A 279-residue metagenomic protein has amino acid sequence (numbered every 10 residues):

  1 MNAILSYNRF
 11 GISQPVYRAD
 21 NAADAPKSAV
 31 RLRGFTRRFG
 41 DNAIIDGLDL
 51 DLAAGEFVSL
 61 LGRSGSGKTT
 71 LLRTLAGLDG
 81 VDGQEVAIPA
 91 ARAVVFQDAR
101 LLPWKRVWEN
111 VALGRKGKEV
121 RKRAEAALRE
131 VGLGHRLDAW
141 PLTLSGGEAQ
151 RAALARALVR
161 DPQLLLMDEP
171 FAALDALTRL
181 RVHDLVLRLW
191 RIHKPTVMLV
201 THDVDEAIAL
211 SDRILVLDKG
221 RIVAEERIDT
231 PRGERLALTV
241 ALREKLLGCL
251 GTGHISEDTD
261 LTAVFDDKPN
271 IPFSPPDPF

Functional and structural regions predicted by a protein language model:
V30, I45-G47: Conserved structural motif at the start of ABC-family nucleotide-binding domains
L61-R63: The feature captures the beta-strand-to-loop junction immediately N-terminal to the Walker
A76: Helix-to-loop junction immediately C-terminal to a conserved catalytic motif
W140-L144, E148-Q150: Conserved ABC ATPase signature
L154: Hydrophobic anchor residue at the start of the ABC signature
V159-Q163: A short, proline-enriched helix->beta-strand linker immediately N-terminal to the Walker B motif in ABC-type P-loop
L165-D168: Catalytic Walker B motif of ABC-type/P-loop ATPase nucleotide-binding domains
